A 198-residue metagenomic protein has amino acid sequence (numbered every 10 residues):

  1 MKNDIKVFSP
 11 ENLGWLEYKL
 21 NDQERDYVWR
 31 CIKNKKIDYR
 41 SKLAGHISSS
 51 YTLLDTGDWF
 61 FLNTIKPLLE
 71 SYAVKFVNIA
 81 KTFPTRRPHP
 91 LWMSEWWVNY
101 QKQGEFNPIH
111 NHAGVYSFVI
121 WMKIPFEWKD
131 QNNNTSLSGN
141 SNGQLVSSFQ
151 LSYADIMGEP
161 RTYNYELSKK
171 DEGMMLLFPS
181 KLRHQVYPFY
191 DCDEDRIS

Functional and structural regions predicted by a protein language model:
M1-H89, E95-N107, L145: Non-heme Fe(II)/2-oxoglutarate
S94-L177, Y187, D193-D195: Catalytic core of non-heme Fe(II) oxygenases with the double-stranded beta-helix
L182-Q185: Short, charged beta-turn/beta-strand-edge "cap" motif at the junction between a beta-strand and an adjacent loop
